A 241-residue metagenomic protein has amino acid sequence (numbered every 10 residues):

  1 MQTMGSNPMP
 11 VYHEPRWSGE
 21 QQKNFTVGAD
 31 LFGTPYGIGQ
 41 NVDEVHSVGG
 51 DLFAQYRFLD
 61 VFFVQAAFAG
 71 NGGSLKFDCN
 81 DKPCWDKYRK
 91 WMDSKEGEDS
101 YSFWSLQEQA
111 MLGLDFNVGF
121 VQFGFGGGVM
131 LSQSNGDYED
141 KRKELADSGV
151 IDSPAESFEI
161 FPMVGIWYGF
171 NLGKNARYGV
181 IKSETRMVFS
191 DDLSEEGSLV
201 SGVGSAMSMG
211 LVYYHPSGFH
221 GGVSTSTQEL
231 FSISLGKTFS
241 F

Functional and structural regions predicted by a protein language model:
M1-F58, S240: Short glycine/proline- and aromatic-enriched beta-strand/turn motifs that initiate or cap beta-hairpins
Q21-F25, E44-G50, G72-S74, N80 (+6 more regions): Residues that define the transmembrane beta-barrel architecture of outer-membrane proteins
T26-T34, F53-Q55, F63-N71, G124-S132 (+4 more regions): Transmembrane beta-strands of outer-membrane beta-barrel proteins
G37-E44, G72-F103, Q133-E156, F189-S201: Flexible, solvent-exposed loop segments that connect beta-strands
F58-L59, F116-H220, F239-F241: Outer-membrane beta-barrel transmembrane domain signature
F219-S224, F231: Internal alpha-helical scaffold/solenoid segments in large eukaryotic proteins
T227-F241: Outer-membrane beta-barrel "beta-signal"
